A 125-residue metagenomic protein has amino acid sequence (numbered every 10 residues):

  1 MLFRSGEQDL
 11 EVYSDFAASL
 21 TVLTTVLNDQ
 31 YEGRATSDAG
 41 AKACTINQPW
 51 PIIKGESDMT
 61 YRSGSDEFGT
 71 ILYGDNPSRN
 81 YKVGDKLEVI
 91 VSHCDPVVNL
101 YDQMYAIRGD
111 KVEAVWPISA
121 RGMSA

Functional and structural regions predicted by a protein language model:
M1-A125: Active-site anion/phosphate-binding pocket segments in diverse small-molecule metabolic enzymes
